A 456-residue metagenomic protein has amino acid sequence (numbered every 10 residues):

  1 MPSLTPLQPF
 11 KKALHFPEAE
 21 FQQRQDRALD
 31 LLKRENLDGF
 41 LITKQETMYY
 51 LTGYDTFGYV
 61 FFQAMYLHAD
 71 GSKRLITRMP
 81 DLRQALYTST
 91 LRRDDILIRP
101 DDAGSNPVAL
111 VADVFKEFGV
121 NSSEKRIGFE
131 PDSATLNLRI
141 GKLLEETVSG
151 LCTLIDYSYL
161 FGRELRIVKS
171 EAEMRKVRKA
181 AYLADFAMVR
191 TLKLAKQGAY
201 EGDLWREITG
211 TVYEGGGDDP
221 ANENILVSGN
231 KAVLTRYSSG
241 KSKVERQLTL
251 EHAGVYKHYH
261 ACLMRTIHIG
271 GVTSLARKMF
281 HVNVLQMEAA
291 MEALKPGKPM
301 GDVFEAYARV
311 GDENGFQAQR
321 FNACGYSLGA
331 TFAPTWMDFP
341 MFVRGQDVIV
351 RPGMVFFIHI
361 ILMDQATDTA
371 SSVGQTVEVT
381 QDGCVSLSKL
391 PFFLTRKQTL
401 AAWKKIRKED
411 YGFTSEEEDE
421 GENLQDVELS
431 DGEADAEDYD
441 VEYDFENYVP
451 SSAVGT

Functional and structural regions predicted by a protein language model:
M1-T456: Active-site neighborhoods and metal-handling regions in enzymes and metal-associated proteins
